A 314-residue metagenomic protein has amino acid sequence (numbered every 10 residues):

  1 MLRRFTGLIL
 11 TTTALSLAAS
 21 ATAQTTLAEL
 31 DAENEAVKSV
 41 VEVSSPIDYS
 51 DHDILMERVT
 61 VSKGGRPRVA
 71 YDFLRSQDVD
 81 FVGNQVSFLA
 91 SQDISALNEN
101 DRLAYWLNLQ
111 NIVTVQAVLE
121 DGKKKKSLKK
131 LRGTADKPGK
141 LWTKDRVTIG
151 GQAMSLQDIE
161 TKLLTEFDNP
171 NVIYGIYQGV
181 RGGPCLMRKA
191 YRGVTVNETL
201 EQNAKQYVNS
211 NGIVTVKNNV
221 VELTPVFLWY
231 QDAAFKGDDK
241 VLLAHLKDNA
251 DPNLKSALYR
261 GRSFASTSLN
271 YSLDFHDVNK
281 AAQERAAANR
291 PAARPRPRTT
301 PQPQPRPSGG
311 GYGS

Functional and structural regions predicted by a protein language model:
M1-I9: Bacterial N-terminal signal peptides that target proteins for export
T6, R132, R260, S308-Y312: Feature targets compositionally biased, intrinsically disordered low-complexity regions with long contiguous runs
G7, A286, P305-P307: Intrinsic structural disorder/low-complexity segments
L8-L17: Bacterial N-terminal signal peptides
T11, A265, G313-S314: Intrinsically disordered, low-complexity, compositionally biased regions/tails
A19-A23: Boundary at the C-terminal end of the N-terminal hydrophobic targeting segment
T25-R296: Interaction/scaffold regions that mediate signaling and macromolecular assembly across diverse proteins
P295-S314: Long, low-complexity, intrinsically disordered segments
